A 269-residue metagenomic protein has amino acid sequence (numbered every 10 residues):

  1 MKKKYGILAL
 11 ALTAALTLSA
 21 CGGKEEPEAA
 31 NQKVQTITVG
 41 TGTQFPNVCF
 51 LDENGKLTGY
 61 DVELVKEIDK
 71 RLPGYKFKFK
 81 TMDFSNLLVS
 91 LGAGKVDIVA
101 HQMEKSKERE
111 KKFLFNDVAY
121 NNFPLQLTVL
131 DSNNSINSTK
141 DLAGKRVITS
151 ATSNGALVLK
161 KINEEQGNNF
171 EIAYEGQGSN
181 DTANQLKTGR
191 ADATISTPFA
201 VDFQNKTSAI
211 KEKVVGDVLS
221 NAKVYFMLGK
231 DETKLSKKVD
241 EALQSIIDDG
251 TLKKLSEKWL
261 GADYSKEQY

Functional and structural regions predicted by a protein language model:
T17-A20: C-terminal motif of bacterial Sec signal peptides marking the signal peptidase cleavage site
G22, V62-L72, N133, K140 (+2 more regions): Extended ligand-binding regions for polar small-molecule ligands
G23-A29, Y75-K78, N154-Y174, K213-V215 (+1 more regions): Ligand-binding clefts/hinges and TM-proximal coupling segments of bilobed small-molecule sensing domains
A29-Q102, E175, D249: Extracytoplasmic small-molecule ligand-binding "clamshell" domains of the periplasmic binding protein/Venus flytrap
T43, N121-L130, P198, K206-Q244 (+1 more regions): Periplasmic-binding protein-like
F77-L91, N134, I172-Q185, S220-A222: Short helix-initiation/N-cap motifs at beta->coil->alpha
F79-D141: Acidic, polar ligand-binding/catalytic clefts
N86, M103-K112, V158-N163, Q185-N221: A ligand-binding cleft/hinge motif common to bilobed small-molecule-binding domains
